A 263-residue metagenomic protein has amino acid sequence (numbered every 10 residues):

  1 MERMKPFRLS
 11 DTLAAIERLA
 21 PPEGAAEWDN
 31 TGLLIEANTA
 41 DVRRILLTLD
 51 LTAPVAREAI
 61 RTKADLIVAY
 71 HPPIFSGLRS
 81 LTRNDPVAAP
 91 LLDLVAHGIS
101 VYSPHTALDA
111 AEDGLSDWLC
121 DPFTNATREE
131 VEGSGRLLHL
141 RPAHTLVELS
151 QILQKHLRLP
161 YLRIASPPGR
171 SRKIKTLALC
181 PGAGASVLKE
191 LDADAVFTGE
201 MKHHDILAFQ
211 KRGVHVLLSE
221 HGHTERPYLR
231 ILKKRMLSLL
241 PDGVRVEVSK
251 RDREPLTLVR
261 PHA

Functional and structural regions predicted by a protein language model:
E2-A263: Active-site catalytic microenvironments in core metabolic enzymes, especially phosphate/sugar-handling
